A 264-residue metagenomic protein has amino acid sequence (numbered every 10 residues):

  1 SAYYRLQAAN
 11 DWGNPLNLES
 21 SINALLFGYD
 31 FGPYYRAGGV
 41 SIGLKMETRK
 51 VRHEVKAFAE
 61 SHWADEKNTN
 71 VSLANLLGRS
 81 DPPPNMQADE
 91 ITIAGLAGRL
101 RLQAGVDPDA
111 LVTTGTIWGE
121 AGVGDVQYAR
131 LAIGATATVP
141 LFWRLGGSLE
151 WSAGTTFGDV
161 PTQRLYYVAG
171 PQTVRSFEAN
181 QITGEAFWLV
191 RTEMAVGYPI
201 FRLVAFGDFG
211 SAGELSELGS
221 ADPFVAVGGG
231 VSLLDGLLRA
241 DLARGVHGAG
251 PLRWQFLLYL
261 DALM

Functional and structural regions predicted by a protein language model:
S1-K45, S72-E217, D261: C-terminal outer-membrane beta-barrel translocator/porin domains of Gram-negative envelope proteins and their
I42-N70: Aromatic- and glycine-enriched pocket-lining scaffold segments that form the walls of small-molecule binding clefts
T48-K50, V196-I200, L233-D235: A generic beta-sheet turn/junction motif
V55, L131-A135, A205, V225-G229 (+1 more regions): One face of beta-strands
L203-F206, L238-A243: Conserved active-site loop/cleft motifs that coordinate metal ions or position small ligands
E217-V231: A short alpha/beta connector and helix-capping loop motif
G229-L237, L252-M264: Outer-membrane beta-barrel "beta-signal"
R244-A249: A short, acidic, flexible beta-alpha connecting loop/helix-capping segment that sits on the rim of active
